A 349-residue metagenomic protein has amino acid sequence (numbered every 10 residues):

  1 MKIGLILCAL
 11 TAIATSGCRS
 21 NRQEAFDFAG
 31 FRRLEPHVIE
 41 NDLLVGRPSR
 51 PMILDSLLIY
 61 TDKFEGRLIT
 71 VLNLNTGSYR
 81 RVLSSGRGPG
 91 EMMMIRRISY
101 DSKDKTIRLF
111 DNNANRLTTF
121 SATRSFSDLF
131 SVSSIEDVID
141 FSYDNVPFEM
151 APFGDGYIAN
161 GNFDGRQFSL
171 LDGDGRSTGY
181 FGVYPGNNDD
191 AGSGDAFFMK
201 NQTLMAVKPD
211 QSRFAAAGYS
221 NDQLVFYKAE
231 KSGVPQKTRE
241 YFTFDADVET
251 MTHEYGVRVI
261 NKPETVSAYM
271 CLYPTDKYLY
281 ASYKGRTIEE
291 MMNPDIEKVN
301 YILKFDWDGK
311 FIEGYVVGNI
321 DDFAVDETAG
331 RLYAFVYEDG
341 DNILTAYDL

Functional and structural regions predicted by a protein language model:
Q23-G46, D308: A short helix->beta-strand "capping" segment at the edge of beta-propeller domains
L34-N41, R81-M92, F130-Y143, T178-K200 (+1 more regions): Surface-exposed loop and turn segments in beta-propeller and other repeat-based domains that flank or scaffold
H37-L68, M270-I288: Beta-strand-rich domains and repeat architectures in extracellular enzymes and scaffolds, especially beta-propellers
R47-M52, R96-K103, P147-F153, F197-S212 (+3 more regions): Structural signature of eukaryotic scaffold interfaces centered on beta-propeller domains
S78-R108, N112, I135-I139, V317-D322: Blade-loop segments of beta-propeller domains
S121-G154, N160: Asp-box/WD-like beta-propeller blade repeats and closely related beta-sheet repeat scaffolds
L171-G173, D295-G309, D348: Beta-propeller blade signature
K262-K304: Loop/turn-rich, solvent-exposed surfaces of beta-rich toroidal or solenoidal domains
